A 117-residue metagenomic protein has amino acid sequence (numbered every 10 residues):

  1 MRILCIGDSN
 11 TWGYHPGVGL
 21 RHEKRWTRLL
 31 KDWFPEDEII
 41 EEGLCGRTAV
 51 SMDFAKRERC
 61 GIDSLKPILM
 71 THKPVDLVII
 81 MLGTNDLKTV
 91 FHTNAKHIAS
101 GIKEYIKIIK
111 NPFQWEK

Functional and structural regions predicted by a protein language model:
M1-C45, V50-A55, I68-T71, V78: Serine-esterase "nucleophile elbow" of acetyl-processing enzymes
E58-K117: Alpha-helical cap/lid subdomain in secreted, periplasmic, or secretory-pathway luminal O-acyl-processing enzymes
